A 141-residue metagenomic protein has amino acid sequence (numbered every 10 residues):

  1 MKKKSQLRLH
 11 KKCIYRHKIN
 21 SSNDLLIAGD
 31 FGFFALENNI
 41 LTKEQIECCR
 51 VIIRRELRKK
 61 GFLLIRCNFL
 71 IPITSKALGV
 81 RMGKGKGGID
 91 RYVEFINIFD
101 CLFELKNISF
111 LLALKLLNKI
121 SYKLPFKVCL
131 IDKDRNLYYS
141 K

Functional and structural regions predicted by a protein language model:
M1-K141: Ribosome-associated RNA-binding proteins
